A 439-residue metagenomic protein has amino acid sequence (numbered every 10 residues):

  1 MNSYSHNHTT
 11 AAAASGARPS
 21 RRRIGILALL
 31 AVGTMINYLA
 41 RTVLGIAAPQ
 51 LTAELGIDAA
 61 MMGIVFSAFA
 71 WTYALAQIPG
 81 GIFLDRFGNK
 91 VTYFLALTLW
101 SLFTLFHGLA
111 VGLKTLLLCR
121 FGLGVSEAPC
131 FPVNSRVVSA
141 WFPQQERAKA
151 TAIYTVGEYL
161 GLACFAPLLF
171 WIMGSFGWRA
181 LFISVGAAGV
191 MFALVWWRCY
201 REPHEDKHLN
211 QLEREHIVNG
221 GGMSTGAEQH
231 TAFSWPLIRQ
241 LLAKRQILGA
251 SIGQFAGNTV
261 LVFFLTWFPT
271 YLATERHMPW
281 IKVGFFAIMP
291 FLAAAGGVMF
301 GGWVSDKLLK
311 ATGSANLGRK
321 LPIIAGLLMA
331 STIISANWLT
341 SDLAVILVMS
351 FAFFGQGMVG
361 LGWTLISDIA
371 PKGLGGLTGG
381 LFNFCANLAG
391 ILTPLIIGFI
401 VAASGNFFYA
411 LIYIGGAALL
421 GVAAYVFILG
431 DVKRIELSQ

Functional and structural regions predicted by a protein language model:
G25-A59, F264-P269: Extracytoplasmic
L44-G45, L242-M299, V359, W363 (+2 more regions): Extracytoplasmic gate region of multi-pass secondary transporters
G56, G88, L109-T115, S126 (+3 more regions): Helix-breaking motifs and short loop linkers at transmembrane-helix boundaries and internal kinks in secondary membrane
L75-L113: Conserved MFS/SLC helix-loop-helix module at the cytosolic interface between two early adjacent transmembrane helices
C119-Y159: Cytoplasmic helix-loop-helix junction between adjacent transmembrane helices in 12-TM secondary transporters
Y154-K207: Helix-loop-helix hairpin linking two adjacent transmembrane segments in secondary transporters
N316-G362: C-terminal transmembrane helical hairpin of 12-TM major facilitator-type secondary transporters
S367-S404: A late C-terminal transmembrane helix in Major Facilitator Superfamily
